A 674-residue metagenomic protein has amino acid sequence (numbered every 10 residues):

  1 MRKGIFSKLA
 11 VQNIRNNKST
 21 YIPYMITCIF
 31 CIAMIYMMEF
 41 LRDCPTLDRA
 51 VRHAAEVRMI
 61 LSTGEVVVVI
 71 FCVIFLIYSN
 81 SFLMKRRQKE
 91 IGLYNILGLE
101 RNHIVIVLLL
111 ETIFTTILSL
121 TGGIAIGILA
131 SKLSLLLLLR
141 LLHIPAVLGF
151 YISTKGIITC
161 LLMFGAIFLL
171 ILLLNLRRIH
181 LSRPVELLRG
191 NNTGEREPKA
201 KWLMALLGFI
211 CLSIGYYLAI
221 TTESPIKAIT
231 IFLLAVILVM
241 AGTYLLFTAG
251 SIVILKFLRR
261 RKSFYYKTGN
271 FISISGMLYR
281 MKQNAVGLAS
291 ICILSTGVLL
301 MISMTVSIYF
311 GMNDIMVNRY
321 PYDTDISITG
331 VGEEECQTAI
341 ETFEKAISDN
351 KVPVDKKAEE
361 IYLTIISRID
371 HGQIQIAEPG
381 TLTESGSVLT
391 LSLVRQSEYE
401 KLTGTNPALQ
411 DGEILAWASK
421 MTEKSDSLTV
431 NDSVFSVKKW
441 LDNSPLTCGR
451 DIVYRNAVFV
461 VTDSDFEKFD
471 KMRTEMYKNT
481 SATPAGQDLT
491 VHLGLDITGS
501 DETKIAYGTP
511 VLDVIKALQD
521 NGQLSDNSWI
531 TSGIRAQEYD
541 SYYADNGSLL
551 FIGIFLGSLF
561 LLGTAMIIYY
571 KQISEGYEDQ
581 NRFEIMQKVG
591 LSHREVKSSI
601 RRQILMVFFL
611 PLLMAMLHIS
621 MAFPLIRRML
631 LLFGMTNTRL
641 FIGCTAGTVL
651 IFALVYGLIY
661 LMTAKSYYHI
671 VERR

Functional and structural regions predicted by a protein language model:
M1-I32, E197-W202, C211, L246-S295 (+1 more regions): N-terminal Sec/SRP start-transfer signal
R2-I5, L181-E195, Y577-E578, Y668-R674: Short cytosolic juxtamembrane segments of multi-pass membrane proteins
K18-P45, E56-G92, T112-G122, L206 (+5 more regions): Hydrophobic alpha-helical transmembrane segments of multi-pass inner-membrane transport and secretion
F40-A50, A54, I124-G156, S213-T230 (+1 more regions): Short helix-loop junctions at transmembrane helix boundaries
F114-L258: Hydrophobic alpha-helical segments
K201-T222, I229-I254, V286-R319, D323-I326 (+3 more regions): Hydrophobic transmembrane helix bundles of membrane-integrated enzymes that assemble and modify cell-envelope
I315-T329, E334-L562: Basic-flanked hydrophobic alpha-helices used for secretion and membrane insertion
